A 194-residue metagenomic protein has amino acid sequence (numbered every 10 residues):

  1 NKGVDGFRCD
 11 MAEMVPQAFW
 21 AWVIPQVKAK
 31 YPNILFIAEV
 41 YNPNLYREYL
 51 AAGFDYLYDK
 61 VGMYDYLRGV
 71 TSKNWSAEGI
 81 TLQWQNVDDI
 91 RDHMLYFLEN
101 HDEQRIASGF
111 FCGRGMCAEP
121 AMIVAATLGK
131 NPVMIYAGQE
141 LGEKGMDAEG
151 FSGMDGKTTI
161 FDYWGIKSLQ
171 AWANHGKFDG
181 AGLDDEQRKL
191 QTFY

Functional and structural regions predicted by a protein language model:
N1-Y49, G53, D89: Active-site neighborhood of glycoside hydrolase catalytic domains
D5-M14, V61-K73, E103-R114, H175-F178: The substrate-binding groove and active-site-proximal loops of carbohydrate-active enzymes, especially glycoside
W20, I24-P25, W84, M122-A125: Short amphipathic alpha-helical segments and helix-helix/interface helices
P25, Y49-V61, A148-F161: Aromatic- and acidic-residue-enriched segments that line the glycan-binding/catalytic groove of carbohydrate-active
Y31-E39, Y56-G69, I160: Acidic, His- and aromatic-enriched active-site or binding-groove loops in soluble protein domains that engage sugars
P43-Y46, W75-N86: Alpha-helical scaffolding within the catalytic cores of extracellular/periplasmic polymer-degrading hydrolases
L50-F54, S72-A77, C112: Short, surface-exposed amphipathic charged segments that create phosphate/polyanion-binding patches used for binding
G79, D88-N100, R105-Y194: Loop/helix patches that line or flank the sugar-binding groove of alpha-linked glycan CAZymes
